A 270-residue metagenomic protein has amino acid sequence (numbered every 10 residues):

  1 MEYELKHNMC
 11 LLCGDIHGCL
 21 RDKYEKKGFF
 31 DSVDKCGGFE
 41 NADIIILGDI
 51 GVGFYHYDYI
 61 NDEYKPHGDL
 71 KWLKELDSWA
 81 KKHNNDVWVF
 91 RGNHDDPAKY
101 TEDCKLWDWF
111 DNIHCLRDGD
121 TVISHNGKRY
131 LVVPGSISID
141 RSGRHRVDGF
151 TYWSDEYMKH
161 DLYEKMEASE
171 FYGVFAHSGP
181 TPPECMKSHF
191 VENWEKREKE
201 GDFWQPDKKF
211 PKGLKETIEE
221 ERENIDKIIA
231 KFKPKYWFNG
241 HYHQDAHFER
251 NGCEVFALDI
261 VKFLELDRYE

Functional and structural regions predicted by a protein language model:
M1-S32, D118-E167, L264-Y269: Core dinuclear metal-dependent hydrolase active-site scaffold
E4, S124-N126, D226-F232, Y242-E270: Binuclear metal-dependent phosphoesterase catalytic core
L5-H7, F39-A42, N84, G127 (+2 more regions): A general structural motif
L12-D15, I44-D49, D86-H94, C115-D118 (+4 more regions): Active-site neighborhood of phospho(di)ester-bond hydrolases with catalytic His/Asp-centered motifs
C13, C19-H125: Core catalytic region of metal-dependent phosphoesterases/phosphodiesterases, especially metallo-beta-lactamase-like
H17-Y24, G51-H56, F90-T101, V122-I123 (+5 more regions): Active-site environment of divalent metal-dependent phosphoester hydrolases
T101-I113, E219, F248-F263: Short, electropositive alpha-helical surface patch
G127-E220: Active-site-proximal loop/helix segment associated with metal-binding centers of metalloenzymes
